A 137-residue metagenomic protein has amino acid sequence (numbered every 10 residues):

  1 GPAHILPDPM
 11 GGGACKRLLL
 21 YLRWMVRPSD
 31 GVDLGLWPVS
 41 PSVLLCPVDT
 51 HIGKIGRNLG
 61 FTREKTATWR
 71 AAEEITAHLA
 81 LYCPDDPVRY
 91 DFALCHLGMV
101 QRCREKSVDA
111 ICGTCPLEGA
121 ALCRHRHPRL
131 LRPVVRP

Functional and structural regions predicted by a protein language model:
G1-P137: C-terminal accessory module of base-excision DNA glycosylases/AP lyases that mediates lesion recognition and DNA
